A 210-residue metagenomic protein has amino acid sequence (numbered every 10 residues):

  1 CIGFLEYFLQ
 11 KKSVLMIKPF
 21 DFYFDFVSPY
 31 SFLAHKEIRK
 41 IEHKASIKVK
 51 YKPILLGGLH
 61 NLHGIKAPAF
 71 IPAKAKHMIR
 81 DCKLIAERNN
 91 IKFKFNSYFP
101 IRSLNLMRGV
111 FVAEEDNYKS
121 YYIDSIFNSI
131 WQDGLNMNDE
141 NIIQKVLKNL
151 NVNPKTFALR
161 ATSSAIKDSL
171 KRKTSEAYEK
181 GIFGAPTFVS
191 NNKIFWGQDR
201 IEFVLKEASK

Functional and structural regions predicted by a protein language model:
C1-L15: Short, Lys/Arg-enriched N-terminal segments with co-localized hydrophobic residues within the first ~10-30 amino acids
I2-F4, A34, P72, E115 (+2 more regions): Serine/threonine-rich low-complexity intrinsically disordered regions
L5-Y7, P68, I201: Intrinsically disordered, low-complexity, compositionally biased regions/tails
F8-K11, F24, S31, K52: Compositionally biased, intrinsically disordered low-complexity regions enriched in proline and serine
K18-D21, V27-I47, S125-K210: C-terminal cap of thioredoxin/glutaredoxin-like
Y23, H63-A67, A158: Short amphipathic alpha-helical segments at helix-loop
D25, L56, S103, I201-E202: Alpha-helix N-cap/helix-start and coil->helix boundary motif
F32-I130: Structural alpha/beta surface segment adjacent to cysteine/selenocysteine redox centers across thiol/disulfide enzymes
